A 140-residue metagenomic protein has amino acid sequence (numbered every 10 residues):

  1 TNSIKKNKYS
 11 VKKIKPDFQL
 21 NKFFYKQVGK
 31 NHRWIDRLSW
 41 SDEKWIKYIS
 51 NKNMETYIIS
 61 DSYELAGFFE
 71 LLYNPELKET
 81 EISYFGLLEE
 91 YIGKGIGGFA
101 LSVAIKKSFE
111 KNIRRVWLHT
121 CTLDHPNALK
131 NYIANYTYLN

Functional and structural regions predicted by a protein language model:
T1-N7, T137-N140: Terminal substrate-recognition subdomain of acyl/acetyltransferases
K5-R37: Short amphipathic alpha-helix that is part of the acyltransferase structural core
P16, S60, I92, I113-R115: Preference for well-ordered, secondary-structure-rich cores of eukaryotic proteins
L38-W40, I49-T56, S60-E79, S83-E89: A conserved beta-strand-loop-helix scaffold within acyl/acetyltransferase catalytic domains
E55, R114, Y138: Short acidic/polar active-site loop segments enriched in Thr and Asp
Y84-L87, G93-S108, N127-A134: Conserved acetyl-CoA-binding loop-helix of GNAT-fold acetyltransferases
I92, L118-A128, N140: Conserved beta-strand-loop-alpha-helix junction that forms the acyl-donor binding cleft
S108-T120: Conserved GNAT acetyl-CoA-binding A-motif
